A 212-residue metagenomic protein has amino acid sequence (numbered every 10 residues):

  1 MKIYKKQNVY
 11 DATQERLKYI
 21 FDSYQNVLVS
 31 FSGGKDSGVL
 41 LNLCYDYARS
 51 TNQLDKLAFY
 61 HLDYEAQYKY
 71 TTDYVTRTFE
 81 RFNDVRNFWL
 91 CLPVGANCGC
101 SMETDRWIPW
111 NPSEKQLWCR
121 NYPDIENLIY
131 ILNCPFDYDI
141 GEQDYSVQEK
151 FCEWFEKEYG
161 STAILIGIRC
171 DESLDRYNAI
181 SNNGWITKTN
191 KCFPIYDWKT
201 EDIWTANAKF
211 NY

Functional and structural regions predicted by a protein language model:
M1-I203, N207: ATP-dependent adenylation/nucleotidyltransferase module used to activate substrates
F210-Y212: Short, intrinsically disordered, charge-balanced linker/junction segments flanking boundaries in proteins
